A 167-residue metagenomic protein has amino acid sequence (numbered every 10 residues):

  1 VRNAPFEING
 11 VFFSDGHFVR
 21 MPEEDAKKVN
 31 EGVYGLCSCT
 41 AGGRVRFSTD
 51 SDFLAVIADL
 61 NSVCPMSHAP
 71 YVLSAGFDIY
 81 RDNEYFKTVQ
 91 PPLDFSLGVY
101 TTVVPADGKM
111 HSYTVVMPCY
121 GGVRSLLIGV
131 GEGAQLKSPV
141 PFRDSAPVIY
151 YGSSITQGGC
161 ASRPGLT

Functional and structural regions predicted by a protein language model:
V1-P147: N-terminal secretory targeting modules
S145-G165: Catalytic nucleophile-elbow at a beta strand-turn-alpha helix junction centered on a G-D-S/GDSL motif, marking
